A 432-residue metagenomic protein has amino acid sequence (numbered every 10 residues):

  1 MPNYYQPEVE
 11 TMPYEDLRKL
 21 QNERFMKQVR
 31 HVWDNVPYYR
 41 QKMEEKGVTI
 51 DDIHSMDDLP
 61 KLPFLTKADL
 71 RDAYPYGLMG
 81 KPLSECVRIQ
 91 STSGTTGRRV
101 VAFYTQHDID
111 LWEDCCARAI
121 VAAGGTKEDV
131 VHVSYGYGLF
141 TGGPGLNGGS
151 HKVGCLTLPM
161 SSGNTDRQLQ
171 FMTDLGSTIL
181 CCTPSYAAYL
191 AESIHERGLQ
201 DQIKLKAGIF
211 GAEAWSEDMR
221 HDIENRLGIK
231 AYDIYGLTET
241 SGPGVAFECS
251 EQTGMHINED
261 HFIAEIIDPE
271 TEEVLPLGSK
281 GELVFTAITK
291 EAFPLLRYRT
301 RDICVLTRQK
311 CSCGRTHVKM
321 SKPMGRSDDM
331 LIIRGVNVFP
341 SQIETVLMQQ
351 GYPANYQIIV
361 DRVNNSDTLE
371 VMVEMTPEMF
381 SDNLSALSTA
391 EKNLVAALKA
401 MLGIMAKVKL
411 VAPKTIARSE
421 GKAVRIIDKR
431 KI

Functional and structural regions predicted by a protein language model:
M1-S91, G97-D114, R118-A122, I203 (+5 more regions): Nucleotide 5′-phosphate-binding alpha/beta core
P2-E8, L65-Y232, T240, G244-S250 (+4 more regions): Active-site phosphate/ATP/adenylate-binding loop shared across adenylate-forming ligases
V9, H256, K322-R326: Short, flexible turn/loop "capping" segments at secondary-structure junctions
T157, A231, A264, Y356-I358 (+1 more regions): Generic structural signal for residues in well-ordered beta-strands
L180, T289-L402, G421: AMP-binding/adenylate-forming catalytic core of the ANL superfamily
I203, E259-H261, R326: Short, solvent-exposed loop/turn segments at the edges of secondary structure
W215-K310: Conserved AMP-binding/adenylate-forming
